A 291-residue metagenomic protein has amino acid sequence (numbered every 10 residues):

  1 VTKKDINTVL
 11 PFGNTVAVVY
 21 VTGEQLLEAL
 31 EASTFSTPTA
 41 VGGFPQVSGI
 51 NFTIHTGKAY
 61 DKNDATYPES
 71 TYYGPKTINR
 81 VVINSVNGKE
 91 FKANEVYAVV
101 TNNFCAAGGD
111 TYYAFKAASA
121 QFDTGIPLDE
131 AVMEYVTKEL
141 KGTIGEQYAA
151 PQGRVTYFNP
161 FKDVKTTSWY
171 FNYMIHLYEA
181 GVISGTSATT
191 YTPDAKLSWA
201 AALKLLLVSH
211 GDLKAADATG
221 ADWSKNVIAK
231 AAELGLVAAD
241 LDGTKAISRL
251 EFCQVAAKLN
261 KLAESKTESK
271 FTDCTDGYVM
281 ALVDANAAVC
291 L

Functional and structural regions predicted by a protein language model:
V1-F158: Catalytic centers of hydrolytic enzymes
N159-L291: N-terminal propeptides
